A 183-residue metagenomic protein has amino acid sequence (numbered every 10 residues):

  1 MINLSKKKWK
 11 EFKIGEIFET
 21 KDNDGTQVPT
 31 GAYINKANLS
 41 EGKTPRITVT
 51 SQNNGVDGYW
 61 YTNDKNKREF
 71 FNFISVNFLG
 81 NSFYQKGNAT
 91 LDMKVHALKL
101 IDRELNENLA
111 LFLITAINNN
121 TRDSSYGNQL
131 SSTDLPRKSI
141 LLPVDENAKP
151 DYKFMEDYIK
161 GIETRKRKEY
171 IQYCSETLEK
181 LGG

Functional and structural regions predicted by a protein language model:
M1-N54, E146-G183: Non-catalytic DNA-recognition/assembly elements of restriction-modification systems
G15-I140: DNA target-recognition domains and sequence-specific DNA-contacting regions of bacterial/archaeal
R137-V144, E163: An amphipathic, hydrophobic-aromatic interaction surface with interspersed Lys/Arg that forms lipid/phosphate-bearing
